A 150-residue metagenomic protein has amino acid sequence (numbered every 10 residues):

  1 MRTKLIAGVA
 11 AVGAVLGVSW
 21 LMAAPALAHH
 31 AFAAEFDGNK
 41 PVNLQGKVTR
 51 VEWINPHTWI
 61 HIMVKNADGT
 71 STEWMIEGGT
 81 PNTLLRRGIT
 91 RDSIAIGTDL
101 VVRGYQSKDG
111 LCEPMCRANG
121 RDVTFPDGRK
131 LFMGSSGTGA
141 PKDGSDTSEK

Functional and structural regions predicted by a protein language model:
V15-P25: C-terminal segment of classical bacterial N-terminal signal peptides
A26-V42: Short boundary/loop segments of OB/S1/cold-shock single-stranded nucleic-acid-binding domains
G46-V48: Conserved hydrophobic positions within beta-strands
I54-K65: Short aromatic-glycine-enriched beta-strand elements
E77-R86: Short, structured beta-strand/loop micro-motifs enriched in basic residues and often containing a Trp
R86-V102: Short nucleic-acid-contacting surface segments enriched for D/E, G, S/T with interspersed K/R
S107-S135: OB-fold/S1-family single-stranded nucleic acid-binding modules
D127-K150: Extended, charge-rich, solvent-exposed interface segments
